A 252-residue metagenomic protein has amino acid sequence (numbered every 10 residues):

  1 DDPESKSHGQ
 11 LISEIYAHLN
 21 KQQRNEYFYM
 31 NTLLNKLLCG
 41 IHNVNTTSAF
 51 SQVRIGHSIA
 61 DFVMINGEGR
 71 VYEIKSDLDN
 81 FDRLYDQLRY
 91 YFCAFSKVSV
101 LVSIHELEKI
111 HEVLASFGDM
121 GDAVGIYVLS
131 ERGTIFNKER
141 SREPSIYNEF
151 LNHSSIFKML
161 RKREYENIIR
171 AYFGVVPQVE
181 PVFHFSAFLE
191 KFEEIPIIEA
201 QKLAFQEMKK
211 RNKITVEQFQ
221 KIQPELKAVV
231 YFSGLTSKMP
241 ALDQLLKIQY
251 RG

Functional and structural regions predicted by a protein language model:
D1-R24: Interdomain/boundary linker segments immediately adjacent to catalytic/signaling cores
K21-Q23, Y27-G67, L114: Active-site metal-binding core of divalent-cation-utilizing nuclease and nuclease-like domains
S48-S51, I74-N80: Short, flexible loop segments at the rims of nucleotide/cofactor-binding pockets, characterized by
F62-L78: Conserved catalytic cores of phosphodiester-cleaving nucleases, focusing on short active-site segments
L78-G118, V124-Y127: Catalytic cores of nucleic-acid endonucleases
R132-N212: A conserved mid-domain beta-alpha-beta active-site/ligand-binding segment of alpha/beta enzyme cores
E190-G252: C-terminal, charge/polar-rich interaction regions
